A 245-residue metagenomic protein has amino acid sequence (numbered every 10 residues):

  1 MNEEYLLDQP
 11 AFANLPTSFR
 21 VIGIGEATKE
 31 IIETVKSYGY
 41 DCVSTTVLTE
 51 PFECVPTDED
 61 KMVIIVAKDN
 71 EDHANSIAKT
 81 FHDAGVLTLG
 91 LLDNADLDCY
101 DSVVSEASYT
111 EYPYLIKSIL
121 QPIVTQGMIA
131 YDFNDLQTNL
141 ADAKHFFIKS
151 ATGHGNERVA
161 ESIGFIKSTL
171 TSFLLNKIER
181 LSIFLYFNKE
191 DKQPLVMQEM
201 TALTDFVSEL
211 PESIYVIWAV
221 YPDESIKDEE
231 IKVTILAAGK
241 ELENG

Functional and structural regions predicted by a protein language model:
M1-G245: Tubulin/FtsZ superfamily GTPase core signature
